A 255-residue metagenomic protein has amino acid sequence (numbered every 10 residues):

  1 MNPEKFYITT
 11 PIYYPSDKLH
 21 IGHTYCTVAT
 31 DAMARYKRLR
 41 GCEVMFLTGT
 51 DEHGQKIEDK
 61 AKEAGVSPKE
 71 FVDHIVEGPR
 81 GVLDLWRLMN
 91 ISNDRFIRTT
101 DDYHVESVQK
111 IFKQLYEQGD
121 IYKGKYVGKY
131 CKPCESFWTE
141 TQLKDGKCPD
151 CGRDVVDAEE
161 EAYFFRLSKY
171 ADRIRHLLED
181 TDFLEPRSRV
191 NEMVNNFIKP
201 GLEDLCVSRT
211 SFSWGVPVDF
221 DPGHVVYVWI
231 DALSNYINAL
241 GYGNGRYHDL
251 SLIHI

Functional and structural regions predicted by a protein language model:
M1-I121, E135: N-terminal Rossmann-like or analogous alpha/beta NTP/dinucleotide-binding catalytic cores that position adenine
M1-T48, Y103-S107, D157-L252: Structured secondary-structure scaffolds
A29, E58-K60, G128, Q142 (+2 more regions): Hydrophobic alpha-helical membrane-insertion segments
D31-R38, A61-P68, G128-P133, G146-D154 (+1 more regions): Short, mixed-charge, low-aromatic patches
D73, R98, G124-K125, Q142 (+1 more regions): Non-catalytic, surface-exposed connector residues within folded enzymatic/regulatory domains
S92, I121-Y122, D154, F183-L184 (+1 more regions): A general structural signal for well-ordered secondary-structure junctions
D120-A171: Cys/His-rich short segments
